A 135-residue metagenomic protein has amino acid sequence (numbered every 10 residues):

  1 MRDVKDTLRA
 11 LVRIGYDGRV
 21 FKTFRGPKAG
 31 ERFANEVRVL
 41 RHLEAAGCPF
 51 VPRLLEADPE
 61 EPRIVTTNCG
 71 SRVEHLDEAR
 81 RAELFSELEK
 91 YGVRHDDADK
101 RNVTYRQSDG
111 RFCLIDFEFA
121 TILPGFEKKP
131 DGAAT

Functional and structural regions predicted by a protein language model:
M1-H42: ATP-binding glycine-rich loop module of kinase domains
L11-R13, L54, N102-T104: Short acidic loop-to-beta-strand element that houses the catalytic metal-binding Asp/Glu of nuclease active sites
V12-R13, G18-K22, V51, V65 (+1 more regions): Short hydrophobic-acidic sequence motifs that mark active-site Asp/Glu residues
G15, D58-E60, R106-S108: Structural motif
D17-G18, P62, R101, G110: Beta-strand-connecting loop/turn residues
R25, A29-F33, R41-L84: Conserved structural core of kinase catalytic domains
L40, F85-L88, G92: Hydrophobic core positions within the conserved protein kinase catalytic domain
L76-R80, E89-D96, R101, R106-T135: C-lobe/activation-segment region of protein kinase-like
